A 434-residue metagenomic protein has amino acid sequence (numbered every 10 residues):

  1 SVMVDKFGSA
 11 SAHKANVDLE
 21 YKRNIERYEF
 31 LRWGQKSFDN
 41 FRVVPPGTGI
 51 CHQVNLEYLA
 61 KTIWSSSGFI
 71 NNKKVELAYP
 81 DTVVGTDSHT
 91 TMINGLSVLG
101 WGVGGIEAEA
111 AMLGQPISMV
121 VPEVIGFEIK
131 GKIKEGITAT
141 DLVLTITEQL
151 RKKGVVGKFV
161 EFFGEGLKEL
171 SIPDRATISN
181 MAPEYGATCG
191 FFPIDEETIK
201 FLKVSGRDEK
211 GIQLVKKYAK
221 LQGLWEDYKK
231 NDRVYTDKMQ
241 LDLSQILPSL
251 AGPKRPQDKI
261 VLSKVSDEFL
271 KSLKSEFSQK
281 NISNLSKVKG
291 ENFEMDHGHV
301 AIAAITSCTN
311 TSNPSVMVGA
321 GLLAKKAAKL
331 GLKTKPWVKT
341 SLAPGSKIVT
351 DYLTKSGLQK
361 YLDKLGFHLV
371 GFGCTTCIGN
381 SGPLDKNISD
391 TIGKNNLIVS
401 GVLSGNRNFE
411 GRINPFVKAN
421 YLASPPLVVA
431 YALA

Functional and structural regions predicted by a protein language model:
S1-A434: Fe-S-dependent hydro-lyases/dehydratases of central metabolism
